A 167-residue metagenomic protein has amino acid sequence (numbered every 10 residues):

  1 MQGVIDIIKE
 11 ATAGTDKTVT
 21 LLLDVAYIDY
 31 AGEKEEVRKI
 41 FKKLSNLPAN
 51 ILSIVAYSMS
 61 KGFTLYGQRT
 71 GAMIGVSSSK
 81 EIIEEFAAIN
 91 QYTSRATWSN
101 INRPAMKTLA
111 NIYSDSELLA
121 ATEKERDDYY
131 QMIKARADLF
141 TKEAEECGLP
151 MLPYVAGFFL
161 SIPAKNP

Functional and structural regions predicted by a protein language model:
M1-P167: PLP-dependent class I/II
